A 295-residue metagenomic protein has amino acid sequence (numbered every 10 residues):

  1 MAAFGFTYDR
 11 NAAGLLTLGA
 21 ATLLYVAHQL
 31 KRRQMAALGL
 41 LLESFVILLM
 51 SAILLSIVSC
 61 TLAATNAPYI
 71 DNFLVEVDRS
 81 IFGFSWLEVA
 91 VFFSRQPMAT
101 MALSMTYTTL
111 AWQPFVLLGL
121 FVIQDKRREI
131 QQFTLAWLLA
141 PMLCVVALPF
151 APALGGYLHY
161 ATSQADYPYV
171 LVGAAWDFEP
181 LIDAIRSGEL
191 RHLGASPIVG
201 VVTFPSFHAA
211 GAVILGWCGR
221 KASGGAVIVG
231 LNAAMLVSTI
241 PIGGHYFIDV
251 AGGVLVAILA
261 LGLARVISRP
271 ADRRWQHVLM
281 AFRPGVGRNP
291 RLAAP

Functional and structural regions predicted by a protein language model:
M1-A2, S51-A52, P141-P149, A233-P241: Aromatic-anchored segments of alpha-helical transmembrane domains
M1-L18, L38, L42-V116, A294: N-terminal transmembrane-helix/juxtamembrane module of multi-pass inner/ER membrane proteins
G39-L48, F115-P152, G156-Y167: Interfacial segments of alpha-helical transmembrane regions
A99-Q113, V199-R220, F247, A251: Membrane-interface loop-to-helix entry segments
V116-I123, A209-G225, L255-A264: Membrane-interfacial alpha-helical segments at the cytosolic side of multi-pass membrane proteins
F150-K221: Membrane-interfacial catalytic/cofactor-binding modules of polytopic membrane enzymes
G155-L158, T203, A234-A260: Interfacial helix-loop-helix junctions of multi-pass membrane proteins
L263-P295: Membrane-proximal cytoplasmic C-terminal regulatory module of class A 7TM GPCRs
